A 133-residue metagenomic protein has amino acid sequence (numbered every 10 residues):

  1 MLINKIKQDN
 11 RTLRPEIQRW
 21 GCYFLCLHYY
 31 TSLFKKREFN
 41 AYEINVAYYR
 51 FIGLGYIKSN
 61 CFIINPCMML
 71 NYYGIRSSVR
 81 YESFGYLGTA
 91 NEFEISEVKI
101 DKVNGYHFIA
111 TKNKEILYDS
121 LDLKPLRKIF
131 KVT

Functional and structural regions predicted by a protein language model:
M1-I57: Active-site-adjacent structural segments surrounding the nucleophilic cysteine of cysteine proteases and isopeptidases
N4, E97, Y118: Residues in well-ordered beta-strands of folded domains
I17, F39, C61-I64, Y118: Short coil/turn linker and secondary-structure boundary residues
Y29, I100-V103, L123-K124: Solvent-exposed loop/turn segments at secondary-structure junctions within structured extracellular/periplasmic domains
Y30, L70-Y73, I109: Hydrophobic, Leu/Ile/Phe/Ala-enriched alpha-helical segments that form helix-helix packing faces
Y49-R80: Helix-adjacent hinge/juxtasegments
R76-E115: Active-site-adjacent substructure of cysteine-protease-like catalytic cores
T89-E92, K112-T133: Noncatalytic regulatory segments and standalone regulatory/sensor domains
